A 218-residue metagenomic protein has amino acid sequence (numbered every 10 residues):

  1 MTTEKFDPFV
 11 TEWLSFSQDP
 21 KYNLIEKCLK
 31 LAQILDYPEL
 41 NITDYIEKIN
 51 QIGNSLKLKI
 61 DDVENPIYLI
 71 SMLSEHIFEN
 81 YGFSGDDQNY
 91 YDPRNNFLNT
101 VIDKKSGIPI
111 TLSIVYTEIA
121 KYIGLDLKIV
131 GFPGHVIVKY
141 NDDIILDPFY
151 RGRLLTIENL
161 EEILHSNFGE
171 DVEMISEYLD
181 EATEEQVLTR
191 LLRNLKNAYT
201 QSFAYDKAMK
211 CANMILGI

Functional and structural regions predicted by a protein language model:
M1-I218: A structural boundary/capping signal
